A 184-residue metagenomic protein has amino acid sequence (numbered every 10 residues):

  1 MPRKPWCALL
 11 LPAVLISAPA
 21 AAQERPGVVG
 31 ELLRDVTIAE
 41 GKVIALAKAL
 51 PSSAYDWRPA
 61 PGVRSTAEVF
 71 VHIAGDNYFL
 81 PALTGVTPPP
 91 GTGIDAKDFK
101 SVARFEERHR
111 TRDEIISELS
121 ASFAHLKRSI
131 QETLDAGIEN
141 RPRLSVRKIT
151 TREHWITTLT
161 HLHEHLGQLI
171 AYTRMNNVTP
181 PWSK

Functional and structural regions predicted by a protein language model:
M1-P5: Positively charged n-region of N-terminal signal peptides that target proteins for export
C7-A18: Bacterial N-terminal signal peptides
A22-Q23: Boundary of Sec targeting at the N-terminus
L33-I44, A54-K100, R141-K184: Short, contiguous alpha-helical
A39, L46, D76, L119-S122 (+1 more regions): Amphipathic alpha-helices that form helix-helix packing interfaces
V102-P142, E153-H161: Acidic/histidine-rich alpha-helical segments that form the ligand environment of transition-metal centers
